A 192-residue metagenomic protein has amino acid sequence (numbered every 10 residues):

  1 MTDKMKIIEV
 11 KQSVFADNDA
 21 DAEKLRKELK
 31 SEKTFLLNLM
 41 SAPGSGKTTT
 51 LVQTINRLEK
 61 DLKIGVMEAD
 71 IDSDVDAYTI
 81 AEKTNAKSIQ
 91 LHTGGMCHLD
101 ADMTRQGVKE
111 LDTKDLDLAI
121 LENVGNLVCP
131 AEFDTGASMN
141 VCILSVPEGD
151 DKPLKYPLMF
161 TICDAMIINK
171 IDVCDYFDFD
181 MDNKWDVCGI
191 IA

Functional and structural regions predicted by a protein language model:
M1-V14, F177-A192: C-terminal lobe/tail of nucleotide-utilizing enzymes
K4-K27, E32-L37, S45, T49 (+3 more regions): Nucleotide-state-sensitive switch-loop elements of NTP-binding domains
S41, G125, E148, P157 (+1 more regions): Catalytic acidic motif of RecA-like/P-loop NTPases
A42-P43, M67, T93, S145-V146 (+1 more regions): G-domain G4 guanine-recognition motif of GTPases
G65, M139-I143, F160-C174, K184-A192: Conserved beta-strand/loop subsegment of P-loop NTPase cores
Y78, P157, D186: Active-site phosphate/pyrophosphate- and oxyanion-stabilizing loops and adjacent acidic/basic residues in soluble
V124, C142-S145: Active-site segment flanking the S-adenosylmethionine/decSAM binding pocket in AdoMet-dependent transferases
P153-K155: Short beta-alpha junctions and helix-cap segments that line functional grooves
